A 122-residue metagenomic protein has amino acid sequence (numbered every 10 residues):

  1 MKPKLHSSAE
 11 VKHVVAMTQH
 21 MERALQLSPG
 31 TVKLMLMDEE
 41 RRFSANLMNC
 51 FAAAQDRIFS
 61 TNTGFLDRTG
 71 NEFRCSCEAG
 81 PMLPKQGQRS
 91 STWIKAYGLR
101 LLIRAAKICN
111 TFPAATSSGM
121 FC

Functional and structural regions predicted by a protein language model:
M1-K2: Short, polar/acidic, helix-capping and beta-turn segments at strand->helix junctions that line the mouths
H6, K12-P29, M35, E40-C122: Active-site capping/gating regions of soluble enzymes
